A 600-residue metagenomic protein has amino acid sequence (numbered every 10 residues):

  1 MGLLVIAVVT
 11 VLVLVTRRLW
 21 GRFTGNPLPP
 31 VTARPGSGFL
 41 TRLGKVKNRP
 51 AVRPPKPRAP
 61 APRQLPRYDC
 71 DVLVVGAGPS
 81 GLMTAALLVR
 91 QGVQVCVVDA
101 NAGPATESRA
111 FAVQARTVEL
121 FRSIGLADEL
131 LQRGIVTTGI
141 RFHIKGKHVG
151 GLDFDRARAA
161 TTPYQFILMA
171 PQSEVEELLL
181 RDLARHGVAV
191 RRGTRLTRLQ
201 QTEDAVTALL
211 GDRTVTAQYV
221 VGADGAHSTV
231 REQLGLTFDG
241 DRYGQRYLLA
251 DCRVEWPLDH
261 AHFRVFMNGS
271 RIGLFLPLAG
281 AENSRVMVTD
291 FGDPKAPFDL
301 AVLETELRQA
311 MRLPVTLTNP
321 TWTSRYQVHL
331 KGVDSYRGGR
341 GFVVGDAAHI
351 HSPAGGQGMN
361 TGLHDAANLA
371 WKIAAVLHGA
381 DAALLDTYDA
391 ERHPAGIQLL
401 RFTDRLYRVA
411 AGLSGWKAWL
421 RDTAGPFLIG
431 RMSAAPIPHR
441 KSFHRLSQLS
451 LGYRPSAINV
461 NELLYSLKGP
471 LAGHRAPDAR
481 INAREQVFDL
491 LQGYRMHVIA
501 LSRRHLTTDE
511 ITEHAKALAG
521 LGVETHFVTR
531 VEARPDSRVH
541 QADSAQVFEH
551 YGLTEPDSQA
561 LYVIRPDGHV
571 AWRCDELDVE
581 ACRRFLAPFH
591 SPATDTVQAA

Functional and structural regions predicted by a protein language model:
M1-F23: Terminal signal-anchor or tail-anchor transmembrane helices that tether membrane-associated enzymes to cellular
G21, G25-D71, V75, R90-Q91 (+6 more regions): Helical substrate-recognition/capping region of FAD-dependent monooxygenase/halogenase enzymes
N48-P54, R133, P297-T361, H393-A395 (+2 more regions): FAD/FMN-dependent oxidoreductases across multiple families
Y68-C70, G211-Y219: Core beta-strand elements of the Rossmann-like FAD/NAD(P) dinucleotide-binding domain in flavoenzyme oxidoreductases
V89-A110: Glycine-rich FAD pyrophosphate-binding loop
T106-A184, L278: Active-site-adjacent segment of FAD-dependent monooxygenases/related oxidoreductases
H148, R181, Y219, A223-V328: Conserved FAD-binding catalytic core of PHBH/FMO-like flavoproteins
R192-V206: A conserved short coil-to-beta-strand element within the FAD-binding core of flavoproteins
